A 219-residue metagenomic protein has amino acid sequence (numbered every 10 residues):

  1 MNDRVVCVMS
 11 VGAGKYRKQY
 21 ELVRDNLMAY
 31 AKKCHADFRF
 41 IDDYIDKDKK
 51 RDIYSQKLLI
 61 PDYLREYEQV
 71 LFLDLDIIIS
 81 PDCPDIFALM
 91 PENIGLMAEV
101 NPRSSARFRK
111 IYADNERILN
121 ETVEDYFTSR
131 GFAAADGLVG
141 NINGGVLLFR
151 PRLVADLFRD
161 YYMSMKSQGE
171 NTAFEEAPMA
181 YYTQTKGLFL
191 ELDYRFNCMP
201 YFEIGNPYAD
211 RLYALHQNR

Functional and structural regions predicted by a protein language model:
M1-L59, Y63-Y67, T185-K186, R219: N-terminal anchoring/stem segment of glycosyltransferases
A13-K15, I45-D46, I77-I78, N101-S104 (+4 more regions): Short, solvent-exposed loop/turn segments at secondary-structure junctions
M28, F87, A180-T183: Non-transmembrane alpha-helical segments in soluble domains of secreted/periplasmic/extracellular proteins
I60, Y67, L96, V146-L148 (+1 more regions): Conserved hydrophobic/aromatic beta-strand scaffold that supports enzyme active sites
Y67-I78: Short beta-strand-to-loop acidic/aromatic patch adjacent to the donor-nucleotide binding site
I79-E121: Conserved donor-nucleotide/metal-binding helix-loop-beta segment in metal-dependent transferases, i.e., the alpha-helix
L119-L138: Short, flexible, basic/aromatic active-site loop/helix in glycosyltransferases
F132-R219: Catalytic core and acceptor-binding pocket of nucleotide-sugar-dependent glycosyltransferases
